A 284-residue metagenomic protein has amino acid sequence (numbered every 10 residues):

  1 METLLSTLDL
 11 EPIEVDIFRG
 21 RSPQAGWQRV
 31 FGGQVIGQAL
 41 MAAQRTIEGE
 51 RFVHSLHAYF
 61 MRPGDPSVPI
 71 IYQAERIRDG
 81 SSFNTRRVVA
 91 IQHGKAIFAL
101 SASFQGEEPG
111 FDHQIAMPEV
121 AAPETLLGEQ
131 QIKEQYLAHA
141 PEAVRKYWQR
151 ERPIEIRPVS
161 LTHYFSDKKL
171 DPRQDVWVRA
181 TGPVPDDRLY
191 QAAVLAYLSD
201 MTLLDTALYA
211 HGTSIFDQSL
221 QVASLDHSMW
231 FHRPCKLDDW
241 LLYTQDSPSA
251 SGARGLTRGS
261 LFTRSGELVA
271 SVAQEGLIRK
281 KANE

Functional and structural regions predicted by a protein language model:
M1-E284: Terminal targeting signals and extreme-terminal segments of soluble enzymes
